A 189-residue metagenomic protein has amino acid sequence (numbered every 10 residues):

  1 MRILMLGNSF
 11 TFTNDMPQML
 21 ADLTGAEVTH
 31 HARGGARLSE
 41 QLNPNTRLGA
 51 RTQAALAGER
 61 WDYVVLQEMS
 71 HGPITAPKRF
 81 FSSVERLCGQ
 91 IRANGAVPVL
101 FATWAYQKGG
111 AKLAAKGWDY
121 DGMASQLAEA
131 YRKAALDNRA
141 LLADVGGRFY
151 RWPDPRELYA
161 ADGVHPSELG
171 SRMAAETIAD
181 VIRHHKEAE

Functional and structural regions predicted by a protein language model:
R2-L6, F10-E85: Conserved SGNH/GDSL esterase-like catalytic core that processes O-acyl groups on lipids and polysaccharides
M5, D15, M19, R60 (+8 more regions): Extracytoplasmic/secreted proteins, especially bacterial periplasmic and envelope-associated proteins
T29, V65, V99, L141-A143: Hydrophobic/aromatic beta-strand patches that form the interior of the parallel beta-sheet core in alpha/beta enzyme
L56-E59, A93, L136-D137, M173: Extracellular/periplasmic catalytic domains that process cell-envelope and extracellular macromolecules
G89-V99, A140: A short helix->loop->beta-strand "cap" motif at the edges of active sites that frequently abuts
A102-K108: Short beta-alpha junction loops
K108-K112, K116-E189: Catalytic His-Asp segment of secreted/periplasmic serine-dependent ester chemistry enzymes
